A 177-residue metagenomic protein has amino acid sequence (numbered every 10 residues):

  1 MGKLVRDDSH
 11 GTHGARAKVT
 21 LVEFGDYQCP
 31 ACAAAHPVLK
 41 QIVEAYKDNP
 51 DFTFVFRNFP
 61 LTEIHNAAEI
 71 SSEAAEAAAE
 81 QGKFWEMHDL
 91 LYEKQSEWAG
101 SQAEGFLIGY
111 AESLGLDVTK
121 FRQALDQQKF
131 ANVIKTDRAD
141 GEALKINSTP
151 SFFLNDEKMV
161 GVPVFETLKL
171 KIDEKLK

Functional and structural regions predicted by a protein language model:
M1-E63, N132-K145, K171-K177: Extracytoplasmic thiol/disulfide redox context detector
P60-T149, F153-K177: Cysteine-centric redox/oxidoreductase cores and disulfide-bonded domains
